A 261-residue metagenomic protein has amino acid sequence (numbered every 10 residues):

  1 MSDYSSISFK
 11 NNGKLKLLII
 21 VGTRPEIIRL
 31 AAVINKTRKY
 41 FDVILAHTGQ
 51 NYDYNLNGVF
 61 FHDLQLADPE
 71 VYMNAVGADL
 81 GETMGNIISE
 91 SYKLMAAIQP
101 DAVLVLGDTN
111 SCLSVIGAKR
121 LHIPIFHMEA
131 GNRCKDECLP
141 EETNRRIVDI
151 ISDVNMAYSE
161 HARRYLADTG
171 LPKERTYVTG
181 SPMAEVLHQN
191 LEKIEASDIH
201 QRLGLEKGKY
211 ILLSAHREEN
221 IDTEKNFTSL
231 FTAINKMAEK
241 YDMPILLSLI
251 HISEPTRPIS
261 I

Functional and structural regions predicted by a protein language model:
S2-Q50: N-terminal subdomain of nucleotide-sugar transferases
D3-Y4, Q50-N55, N74, I151-N226: A nucleotide-sugar donor-handling region in carbohydrate enzymes
L17-I27, H216-T228: Short, glycine-rich nucleotide/cofactor-binding loops
L18-V21, E26-V33, F60, Y72-P172: Active-site and donor-binding regions of nucleotide-sugar-utilizing enzymes
Y52-A67: N-terminal beta-loop-helix "entrance" segment that forms/cooperates in small-molecule cofactor or anionic ligand
N226-D242: Short hydrophobic signal-anchor/transmembrane segments that target glycosyltransferases and glycosylation machinery
D242-S253: Catalytic donor nucleotide-activated moiety binding site of glycosyltransferases and closely related
H251-I261: Single conserved hydrophobic/aromatic residue that forms the stacking wall/gate of nucleotide- or nucleobase-binding
